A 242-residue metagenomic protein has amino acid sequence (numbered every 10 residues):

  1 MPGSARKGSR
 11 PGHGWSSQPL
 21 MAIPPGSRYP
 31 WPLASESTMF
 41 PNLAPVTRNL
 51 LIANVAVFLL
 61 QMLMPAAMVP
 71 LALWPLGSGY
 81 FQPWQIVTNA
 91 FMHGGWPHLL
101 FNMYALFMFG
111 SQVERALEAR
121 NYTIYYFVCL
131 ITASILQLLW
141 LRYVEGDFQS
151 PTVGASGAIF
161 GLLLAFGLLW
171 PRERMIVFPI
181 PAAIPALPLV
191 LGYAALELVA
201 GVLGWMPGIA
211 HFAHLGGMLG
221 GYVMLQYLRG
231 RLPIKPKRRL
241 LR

Functional and structural regions predicted by a protein language model:
P2-R242: A detector for small-residue-rich transmembrane helices and their helix-helix packing motifs
